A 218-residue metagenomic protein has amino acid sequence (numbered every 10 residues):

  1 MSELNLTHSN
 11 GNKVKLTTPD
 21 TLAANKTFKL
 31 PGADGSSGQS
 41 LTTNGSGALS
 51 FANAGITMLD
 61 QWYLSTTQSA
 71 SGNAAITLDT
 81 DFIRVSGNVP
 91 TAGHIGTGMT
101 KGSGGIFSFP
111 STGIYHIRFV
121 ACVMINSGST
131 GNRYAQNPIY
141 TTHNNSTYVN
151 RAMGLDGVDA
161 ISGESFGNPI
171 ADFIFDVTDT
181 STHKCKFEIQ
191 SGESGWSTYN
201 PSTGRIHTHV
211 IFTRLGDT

Functional and structural regions predicted by a protein language model:
M1-T57, S103, Q190-S194, L215-T218: Extracellular repetitive beta-rich solenoid segments
A54-T218: Extracellular jelly-roll beta-sandwich "head" domains, especially the C-terminal globular C1q domain
